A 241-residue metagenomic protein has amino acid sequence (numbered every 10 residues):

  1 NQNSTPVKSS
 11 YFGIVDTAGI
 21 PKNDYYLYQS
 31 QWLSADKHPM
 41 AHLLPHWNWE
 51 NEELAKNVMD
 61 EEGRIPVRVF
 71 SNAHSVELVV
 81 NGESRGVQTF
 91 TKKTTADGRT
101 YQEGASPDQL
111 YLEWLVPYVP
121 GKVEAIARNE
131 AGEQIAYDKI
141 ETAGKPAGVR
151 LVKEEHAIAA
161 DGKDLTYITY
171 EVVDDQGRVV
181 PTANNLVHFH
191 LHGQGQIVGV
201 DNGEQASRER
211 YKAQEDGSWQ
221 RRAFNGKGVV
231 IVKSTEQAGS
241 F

Functional and structural regions predicted by a protein language model:
N1-P117, K122-Q134: Extended substrate-binding grooves/exosites of carbohydrate-active enzymes
I65-S71, I126-A127, K163-P181, V187 (+1 more regions): Beta-strand-rich structural segments
G86-K92, A96, P146-L151, F189-Y211: Short aromatic-acidic-glycine turn motif
R99-G104, S207-N225: Extended, solvent-exposed segments with strong compositional bias
L112-Y118, Q214-E236: Short, hydrophobic beta-strand segments
G132-G144: Edge beta-strands of extracellular beta-sandwich domains
A143-D161: Low-complexity, acidic Ser/Thr/Pro/Gly-rich terminal tails and inter-domain linkers that flank the onset of structured
